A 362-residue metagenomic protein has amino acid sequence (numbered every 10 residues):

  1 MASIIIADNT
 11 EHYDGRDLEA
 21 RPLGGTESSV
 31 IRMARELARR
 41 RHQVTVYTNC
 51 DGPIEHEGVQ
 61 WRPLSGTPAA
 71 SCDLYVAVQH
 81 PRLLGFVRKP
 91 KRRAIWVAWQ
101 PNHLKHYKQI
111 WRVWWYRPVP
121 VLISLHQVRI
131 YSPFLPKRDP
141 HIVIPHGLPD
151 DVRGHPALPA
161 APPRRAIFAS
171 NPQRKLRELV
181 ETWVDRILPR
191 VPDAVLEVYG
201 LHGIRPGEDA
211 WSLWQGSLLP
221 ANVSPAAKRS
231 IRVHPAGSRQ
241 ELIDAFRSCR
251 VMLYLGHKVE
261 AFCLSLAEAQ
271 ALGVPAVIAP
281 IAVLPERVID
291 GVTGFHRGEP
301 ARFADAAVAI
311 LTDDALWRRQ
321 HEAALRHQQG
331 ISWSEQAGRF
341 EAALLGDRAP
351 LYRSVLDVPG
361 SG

Functional and structural regions predicted by a protein language model:
R32, A315-L345, A349: A charged, aromatic-enriched C-terminal amphipathic alpha-helix characteristic of glycosyltransferases across folds
T45-Y116, H126: Extended catalytic core of nucleotide-activated donor transferases of GT-like folds
R117-S132, P136-G154: Donor nucleotide-sugar binding/catalytic pocket of nucleotide-sugar-dependent glycosyltransferases
D150, A157-P225, R232-A236: Conserved catalytic-core segment of nucleotide-activated headgroup transferases in glycan assembly
R177, I243, L266-A271, A282-E286 (+1 more regions): Short alpha-helical segment that forms part of, or immediately flanks, the ligand-binding pocket in carbohydrate-active
R239, D244-C249: Short alpha-helical donor nucleotide-sugar binding micro-motif in glycosyltransferases
R247-A261, V274: Acidic donor-binding loop of glycosyltransferase active sites
D290-A301, A309-D314: Conserved acidic donor-binding segment of nucleotide-sugar-dependent glycosyltransferases
